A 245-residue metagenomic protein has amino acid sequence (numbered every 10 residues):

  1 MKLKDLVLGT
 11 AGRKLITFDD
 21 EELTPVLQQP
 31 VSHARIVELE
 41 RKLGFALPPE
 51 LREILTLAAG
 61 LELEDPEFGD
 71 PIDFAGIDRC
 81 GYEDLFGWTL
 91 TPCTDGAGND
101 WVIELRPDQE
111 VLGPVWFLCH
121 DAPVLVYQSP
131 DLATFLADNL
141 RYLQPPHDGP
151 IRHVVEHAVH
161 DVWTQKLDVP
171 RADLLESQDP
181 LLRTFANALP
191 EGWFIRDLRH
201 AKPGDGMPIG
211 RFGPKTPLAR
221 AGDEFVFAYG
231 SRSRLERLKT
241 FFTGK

Functional and structural regions predicted by a protein language model:
M1-V111, H147-K245: A surface-exposed partner-binding patch
G113-P150: Compact, glycine/acidic-enriched structural inserts
